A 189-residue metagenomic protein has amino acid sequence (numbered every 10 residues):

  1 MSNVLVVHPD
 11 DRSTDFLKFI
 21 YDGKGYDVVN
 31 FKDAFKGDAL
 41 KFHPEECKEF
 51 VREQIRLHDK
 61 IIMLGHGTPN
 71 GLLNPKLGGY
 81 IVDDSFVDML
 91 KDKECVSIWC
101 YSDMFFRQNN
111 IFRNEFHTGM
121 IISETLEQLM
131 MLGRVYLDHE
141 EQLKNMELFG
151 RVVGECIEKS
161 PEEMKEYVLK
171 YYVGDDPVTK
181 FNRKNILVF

Functional and structural regions predicted by a protein language model:
M1-L64, E94-W99: A domain-level signal for caspase-like cysteine endopeptidase catalytic cores and their zymogen-processing architecture
T14-L17, N70-G78, F105-Q108, E124-E127: Extracytoplasmic/secreted cell-surface and envelope-processing proteins
E46-F50, Y80-S85, S102: A generic local structural motif
F50-E53, D84-D88, R107-Q108: Short, T/G/N/S-enriched strand-turn elements that build extracellular solenoid repeat scaffolds
M63-G65, L77, H117: Short glycine/serine/threonine-biased micro-segments
G67-K91: A short, glycine/acidic-enriched catalytic loop
C95, S102-F189: Active-site-proximal C-terminal subdomain of hydrolase catalytic domains
